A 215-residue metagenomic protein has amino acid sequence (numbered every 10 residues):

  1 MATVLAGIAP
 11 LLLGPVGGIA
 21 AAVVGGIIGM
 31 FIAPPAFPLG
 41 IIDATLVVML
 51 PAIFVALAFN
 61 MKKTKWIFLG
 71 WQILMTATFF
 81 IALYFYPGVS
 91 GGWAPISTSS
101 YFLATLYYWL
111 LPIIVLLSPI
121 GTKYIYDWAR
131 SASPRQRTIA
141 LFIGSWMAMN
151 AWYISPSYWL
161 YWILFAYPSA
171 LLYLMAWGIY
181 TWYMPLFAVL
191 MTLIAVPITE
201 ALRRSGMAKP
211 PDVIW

Functional and structural regions predicted by a protein language model:
M1-W215: Loop-helix junctions at membrane interfaces
